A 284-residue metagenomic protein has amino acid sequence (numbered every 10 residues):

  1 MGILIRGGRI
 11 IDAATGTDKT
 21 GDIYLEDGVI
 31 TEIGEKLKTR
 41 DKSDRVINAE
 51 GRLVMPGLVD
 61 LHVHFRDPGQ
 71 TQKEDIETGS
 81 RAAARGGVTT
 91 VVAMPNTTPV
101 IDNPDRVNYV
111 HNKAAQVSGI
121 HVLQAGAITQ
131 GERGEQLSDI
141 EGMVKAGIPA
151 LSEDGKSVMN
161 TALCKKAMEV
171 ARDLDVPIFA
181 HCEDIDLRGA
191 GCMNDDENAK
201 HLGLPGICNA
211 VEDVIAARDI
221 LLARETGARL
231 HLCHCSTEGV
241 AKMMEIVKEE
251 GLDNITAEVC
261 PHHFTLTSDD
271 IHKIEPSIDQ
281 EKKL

Functional and structural regions predicted by a protein language model:
M1-P56: Histidine-rich, glycine-flanked metal-binding segment
G8, I23, G28, G51 (+8 more regions): Divalent metal-coordination and catalytic microenvironments
A49-A114: Metal-associated gating/positioning segment near the N- to mid-region
L61-E74, L123-Q136, G203-A210: Active-site mouth loops of central-metabolism enzymes
Q72-S80, E132-G142, R218: Short, acidic/polar
P104-H121, E169-A180: Alpha-helix-loop-beta-strand connector modules within alpha/beta enzyme cores
L137-L284: Histidine/acidic residue-rich metal-binding segments in metalloenzymes
